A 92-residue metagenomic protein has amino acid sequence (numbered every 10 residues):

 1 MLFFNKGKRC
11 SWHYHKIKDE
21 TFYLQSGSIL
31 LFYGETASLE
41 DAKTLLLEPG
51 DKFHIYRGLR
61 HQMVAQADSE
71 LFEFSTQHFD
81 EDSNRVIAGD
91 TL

Functional and structural regions predicted by a protein language model:
M1-W12, K18: A short glycine-rich, His/Asp/Glu-containing loop-to-beta-strand
N5-K8, G50, Y56-G58, D68: Tight coil/turn sites that cap or link beta-strands
I17-T36: Glycine- and acidic-residue-biased ligand/ion/polar-headgroup-sensing regions
E35-R57: Short acidic-glycine-tyrosine-enriched beta hairpin
T36-L39, R60-L92: Double-stranded beta-helix
